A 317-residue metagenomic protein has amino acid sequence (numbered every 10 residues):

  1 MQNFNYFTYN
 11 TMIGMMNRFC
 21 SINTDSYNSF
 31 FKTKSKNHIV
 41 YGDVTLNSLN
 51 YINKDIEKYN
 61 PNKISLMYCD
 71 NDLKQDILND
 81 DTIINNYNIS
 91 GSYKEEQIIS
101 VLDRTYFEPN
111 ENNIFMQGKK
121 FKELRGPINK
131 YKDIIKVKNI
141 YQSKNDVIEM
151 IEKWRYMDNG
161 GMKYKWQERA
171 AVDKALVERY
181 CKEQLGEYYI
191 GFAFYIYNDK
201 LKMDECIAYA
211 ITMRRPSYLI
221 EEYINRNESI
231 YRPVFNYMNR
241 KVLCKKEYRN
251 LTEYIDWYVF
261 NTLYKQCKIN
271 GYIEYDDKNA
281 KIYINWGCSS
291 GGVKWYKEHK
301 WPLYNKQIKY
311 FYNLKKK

Functional and structural regions predicted by a protein language model:
M1-N79, Y195-K245: Conserved donor-binding loop and adjoining core beta-sheet/short helix segment in diverse acyl/aminoacyl transferases
S48-D55, E247-K265: Conserved acetyl-CoA-binding loop-helix of GNAT-fold acetyltransferases
K63-C69, K136-N139, A193, Y283-N285: A structural signal for short, well-ordered beta-strand segments and their strand-loop junctions that often border
N86-M116, K268-K317: Active-site/acyl-donor-binding loops of N-acyltransferases
N86-Y164: Acyltransferase donor/substrate-recognition loop-hinge adjacent to the catalytic core
K130-K200, M213: Flexible, substrate/cofactor-facing loop regions flanked by secondary structure within enzyme catalytic domains
L185-E187, M203, R226-Y231, I269-A280: Short helix-terminating capping/connector loops at secondary-structure junctions
C244-R249, W286: Alpha-helix N-cap/helix-initiation motif
